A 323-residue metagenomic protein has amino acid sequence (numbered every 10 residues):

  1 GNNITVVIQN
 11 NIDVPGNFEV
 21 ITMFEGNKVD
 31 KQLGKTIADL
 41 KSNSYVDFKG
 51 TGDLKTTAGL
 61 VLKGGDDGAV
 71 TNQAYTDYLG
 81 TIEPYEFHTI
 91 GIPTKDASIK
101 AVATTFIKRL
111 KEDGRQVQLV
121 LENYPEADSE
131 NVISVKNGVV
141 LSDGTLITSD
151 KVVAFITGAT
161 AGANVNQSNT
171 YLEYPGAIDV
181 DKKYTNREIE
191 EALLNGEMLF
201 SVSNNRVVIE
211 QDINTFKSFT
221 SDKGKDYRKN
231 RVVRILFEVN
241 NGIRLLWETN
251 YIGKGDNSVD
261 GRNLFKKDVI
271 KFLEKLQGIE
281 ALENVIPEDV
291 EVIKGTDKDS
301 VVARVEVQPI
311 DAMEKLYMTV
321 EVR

Functional and structural regions predicted by a protein language model:
G1-D256, D260, F265, K275-Q277: A glycine- and small-residue-enriched flexible loop/hinge signal that marks low-structured segments
A103-F106, E288, M318-E321: Composition- and surface-driven signal marking solvent-exposed, interaction-prone regions in large proteins
N257-K298: C-terminal structured domain segments
E291-R323: C-terminal edge-of-domain segments
